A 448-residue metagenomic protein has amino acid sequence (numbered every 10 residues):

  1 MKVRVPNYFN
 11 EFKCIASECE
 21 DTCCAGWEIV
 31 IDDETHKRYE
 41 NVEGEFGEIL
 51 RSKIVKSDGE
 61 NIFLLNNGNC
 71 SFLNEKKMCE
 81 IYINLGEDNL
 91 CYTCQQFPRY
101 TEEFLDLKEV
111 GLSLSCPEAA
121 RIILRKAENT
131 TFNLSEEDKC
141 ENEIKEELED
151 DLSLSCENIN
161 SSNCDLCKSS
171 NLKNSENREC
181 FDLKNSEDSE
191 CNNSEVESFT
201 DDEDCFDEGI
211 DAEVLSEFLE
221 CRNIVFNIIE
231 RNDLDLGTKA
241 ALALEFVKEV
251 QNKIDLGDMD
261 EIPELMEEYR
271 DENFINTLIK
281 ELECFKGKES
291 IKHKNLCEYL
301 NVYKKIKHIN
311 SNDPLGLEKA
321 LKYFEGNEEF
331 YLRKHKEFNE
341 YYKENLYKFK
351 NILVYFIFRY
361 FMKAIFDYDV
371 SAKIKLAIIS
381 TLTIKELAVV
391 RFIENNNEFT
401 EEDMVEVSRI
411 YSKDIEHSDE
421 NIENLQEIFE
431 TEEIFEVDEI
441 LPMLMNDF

Functional and structural regions predicted by a protein language model:
M1-A16, G209, L296-N312: Short, charged N-terminal helix-start/capping segments
M1-C91, Q95-S135: N-terminal cysteine/histidine-rich coordination modules
I29-E34, A119-I122, E213-F218, T400 (+1 more regions): General structural signal for secondary-structure boundaries
D33-K37, G44, S170, L219 (+2 more regions): Generic alpha-helical secondary structure signal
D58-I62, E203, V247-K248: Amphipathic alpha-helical surface "interface" segments used for docking/oligomerization or membrane association within
L85-K168, K173, E179-L242: Internal, well-ordered alpha/beta segment that forms a basic, Gly-enriched binding/recognition surface
E230-F448: Hydrophobic, aromatic-lined core segments that form the binding pocket/scaffold for planar heteroaromatic ligands
